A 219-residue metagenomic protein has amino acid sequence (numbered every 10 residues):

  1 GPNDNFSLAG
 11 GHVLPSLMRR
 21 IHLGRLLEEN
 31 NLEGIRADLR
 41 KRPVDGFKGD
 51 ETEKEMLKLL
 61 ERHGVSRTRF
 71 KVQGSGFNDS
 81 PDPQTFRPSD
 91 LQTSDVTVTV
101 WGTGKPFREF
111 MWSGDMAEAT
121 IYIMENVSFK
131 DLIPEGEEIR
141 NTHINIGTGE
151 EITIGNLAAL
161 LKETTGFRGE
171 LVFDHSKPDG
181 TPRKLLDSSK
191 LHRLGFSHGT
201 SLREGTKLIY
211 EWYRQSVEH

Functional and structural regions predicted by a protein language model:
G1-S16, H22-L23: Catalytic helix-loop patch of NAD(P)-dependent Rossmann-fold dehydrogenases
L17, I21-H219: C-terminal substrate-binding subdomain of Rossmann-fold SDR/epimerase-dehydratase oxidoreductases
